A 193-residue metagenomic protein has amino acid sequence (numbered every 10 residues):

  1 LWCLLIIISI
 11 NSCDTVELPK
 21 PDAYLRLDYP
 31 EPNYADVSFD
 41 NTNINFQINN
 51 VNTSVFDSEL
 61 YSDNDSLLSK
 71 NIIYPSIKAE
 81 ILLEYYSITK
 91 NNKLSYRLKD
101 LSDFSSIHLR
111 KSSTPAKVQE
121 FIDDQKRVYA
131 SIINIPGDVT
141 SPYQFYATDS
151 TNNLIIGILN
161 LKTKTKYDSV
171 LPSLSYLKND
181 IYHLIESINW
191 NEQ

Functional and structural regions predicted by a protein language model:
L1-T15: Sec-dependent bacterial lipoprotein signal peptides
C13-A79, L94-K99, I107, S112-F121 (+2 more regions): N-terminal targeting sequences that direct proteins away from the cytosol to non-cytosolic compartments
I77-E84, N153-L159: Glycine-rich, often proline-containing surface loops adjacent to acidic residues and nearby aromatics that form
E84-L94: Post-signal peptide N-terminal segment of secreted/secretory-pathway proteins
K99-I156: Signature of long, low-cysteine stretches enriched in small and polar/charged residues
